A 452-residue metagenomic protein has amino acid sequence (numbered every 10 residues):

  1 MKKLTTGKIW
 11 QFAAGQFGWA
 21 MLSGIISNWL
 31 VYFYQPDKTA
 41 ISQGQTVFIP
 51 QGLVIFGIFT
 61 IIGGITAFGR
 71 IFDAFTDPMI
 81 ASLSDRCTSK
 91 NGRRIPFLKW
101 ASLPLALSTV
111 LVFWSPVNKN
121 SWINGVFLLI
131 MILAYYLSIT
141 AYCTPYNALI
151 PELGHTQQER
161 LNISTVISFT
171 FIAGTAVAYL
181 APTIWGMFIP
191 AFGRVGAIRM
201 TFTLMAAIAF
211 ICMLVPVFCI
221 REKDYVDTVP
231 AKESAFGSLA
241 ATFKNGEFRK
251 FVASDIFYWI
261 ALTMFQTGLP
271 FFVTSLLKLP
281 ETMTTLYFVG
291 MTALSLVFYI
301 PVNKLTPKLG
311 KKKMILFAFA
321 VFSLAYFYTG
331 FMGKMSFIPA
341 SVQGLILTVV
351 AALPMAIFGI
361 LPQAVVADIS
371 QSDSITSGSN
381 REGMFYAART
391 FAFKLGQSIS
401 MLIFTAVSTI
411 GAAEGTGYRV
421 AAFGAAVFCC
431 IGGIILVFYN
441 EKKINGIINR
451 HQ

Functional and structural regions predicted by a protein language model:
M1-Q452: Membrane-embedded alpha-helical bundles of multi-pass transporters/translocases, especially carrier/permease families
